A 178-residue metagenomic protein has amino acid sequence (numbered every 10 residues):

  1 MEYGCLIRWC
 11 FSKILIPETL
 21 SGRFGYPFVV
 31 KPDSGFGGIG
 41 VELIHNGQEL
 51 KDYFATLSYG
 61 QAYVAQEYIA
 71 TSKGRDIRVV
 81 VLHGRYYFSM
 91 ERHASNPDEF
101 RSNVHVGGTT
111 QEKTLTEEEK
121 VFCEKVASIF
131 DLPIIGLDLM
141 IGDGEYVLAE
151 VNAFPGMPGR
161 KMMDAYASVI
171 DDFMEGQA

Functional and structural regions predicted by a protein language model:
M1-G74, E117, Q177-A178: Active-site nucleotide/adenylate-binding loops and adjacent lid/helix of ATP-dependent enzymes
F28, Y87-F88, I135, V147-A149: Protein kinase-like catalytic core scaffold
V29, M140-I141: Conserved protein-kinase catalytic-loop segment immediately C-terminal to the catalytic Asp of the HRD motif
G35, G84, G142-E145: Short strand-connecting beta-turns/loops that link adjacent beta-strands
V41-F130: Phosphate-binding site of ATP-dependent enzymes
D76-I77, I135-L137: Short loop/turn microsegments at loop-to-beta-strand junctions
S128, L132, I141-A178: C-terminal active-site "lid" helix and adjoining low-complexity regulatory extension at the edge of ATP-using catalytic
